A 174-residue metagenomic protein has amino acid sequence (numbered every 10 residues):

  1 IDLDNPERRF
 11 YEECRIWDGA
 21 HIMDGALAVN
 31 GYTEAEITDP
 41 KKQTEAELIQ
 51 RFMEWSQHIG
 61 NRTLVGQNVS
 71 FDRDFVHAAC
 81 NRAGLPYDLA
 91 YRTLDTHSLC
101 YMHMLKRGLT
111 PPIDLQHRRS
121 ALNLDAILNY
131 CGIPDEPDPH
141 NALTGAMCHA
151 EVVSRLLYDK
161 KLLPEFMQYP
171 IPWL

Functional and structural regions predicted by a protein language model:
I1-H77, D125-P134, H140: Conserved non-catalytic scaffold segment of RNase H-like nuclease domains
N30, C80-A83, H103, R107 (+1 more regions): A broad structural signal for alpha-helix termini and local helix breaks/kinks
A46, Q50, R73-D74, L94-H97 (+1 more regions): Non-catalytic, well-ordered alpha-helical scaffold segments
E54-H58, R82-L85, Y158, L162: Secondary-structure boundary motif
T63-S70, D74-C80, P111-L174: Acidic, Mg2+-coordinating catalytic module of metal-dependent nucleases/exonucleases that use a two-metal-ion mechanism
C80-R92: A short alpha->loop->secondary-structure connector
T93-Q116: Short alpha-helix plus adjacent loop in nuclease-associated cores
